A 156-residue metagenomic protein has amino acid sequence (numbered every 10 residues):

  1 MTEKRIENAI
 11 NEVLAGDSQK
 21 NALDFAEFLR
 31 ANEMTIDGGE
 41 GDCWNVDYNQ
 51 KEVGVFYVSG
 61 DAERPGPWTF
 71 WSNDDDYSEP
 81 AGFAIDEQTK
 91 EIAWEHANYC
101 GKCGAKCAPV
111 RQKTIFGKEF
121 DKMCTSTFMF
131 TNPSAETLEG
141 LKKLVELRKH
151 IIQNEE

Functional and structural regions predicted by a protein language model:
M1-A15: A short, surface-exposed helix-loop junction/capping segment
L14-D37, T137-Q153: Amphipathic alpha-helical segments
G39-F128, P133-E156: Short, conserved beta-strand/beta-arch hydrophobic-aromatic motifs that form part of recognition grooves or interface
